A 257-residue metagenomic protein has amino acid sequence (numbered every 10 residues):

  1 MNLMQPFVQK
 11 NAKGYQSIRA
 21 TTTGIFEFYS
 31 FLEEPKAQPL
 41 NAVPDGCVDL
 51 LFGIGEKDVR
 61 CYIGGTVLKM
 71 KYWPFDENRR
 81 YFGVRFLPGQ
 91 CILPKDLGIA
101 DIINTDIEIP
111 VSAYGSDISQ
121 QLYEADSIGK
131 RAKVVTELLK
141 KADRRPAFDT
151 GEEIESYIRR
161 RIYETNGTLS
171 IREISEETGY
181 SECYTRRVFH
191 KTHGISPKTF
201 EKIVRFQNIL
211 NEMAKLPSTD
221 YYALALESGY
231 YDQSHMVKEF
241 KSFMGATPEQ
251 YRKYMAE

Functional and structural regions predicted by a protein language model:
M1-S156, Y163-E164, S170-R172, T178-E182 (+5 more regions): Alpha-helical bundle regulatory/interaction domains
R186-K191, K198-E201: Long, low-complexity intrinsically disordered regions
V188, I203, K238, Y254: Residue-level "edge-of-site" marker
K191-I195, E239-E249: A secondary-structure capping/hinge motif
